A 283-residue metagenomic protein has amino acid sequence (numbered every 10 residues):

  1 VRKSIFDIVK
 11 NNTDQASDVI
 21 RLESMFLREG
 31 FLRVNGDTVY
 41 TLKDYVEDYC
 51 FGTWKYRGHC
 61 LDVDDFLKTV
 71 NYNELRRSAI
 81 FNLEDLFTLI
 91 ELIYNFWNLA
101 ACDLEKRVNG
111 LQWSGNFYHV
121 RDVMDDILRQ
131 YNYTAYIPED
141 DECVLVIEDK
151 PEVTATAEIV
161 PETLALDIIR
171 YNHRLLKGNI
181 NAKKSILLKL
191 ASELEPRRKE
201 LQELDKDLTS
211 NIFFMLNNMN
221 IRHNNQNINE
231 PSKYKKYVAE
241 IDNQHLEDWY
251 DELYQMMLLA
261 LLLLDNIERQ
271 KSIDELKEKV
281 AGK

Functional and structural regions predicted by a protein language model:
V1-D7, D141-I147, K283: Defense-system signaling and execution modules centered on TIR/cGAS-STING-like, death/scaffold domains and their
V1-M124: Charged interaction/catalytic cores of defense and host-pathogen modules
C60-R76, T163-N179, P231-I241: Short amphipathic alpha-helical segments and their helix-coil junctions
S78, Q112, T156, L175-G178 (+2 more regions): Non-transmembrane, amphipathic alpha-helical segments
N82-L89, S185-K189, I212: Residue-level detector of well-ordered alpha-helical segments, enriched for hydrophobic/aromatic packing positions
F87-D167, N172: Helix-loop junctions and short alpha-helical segments
A165-K199: A mid-sequence, solvent-exposed acidic-amphipathic segment
L188, K199-K283: Alpha-helical oligomerization segments
